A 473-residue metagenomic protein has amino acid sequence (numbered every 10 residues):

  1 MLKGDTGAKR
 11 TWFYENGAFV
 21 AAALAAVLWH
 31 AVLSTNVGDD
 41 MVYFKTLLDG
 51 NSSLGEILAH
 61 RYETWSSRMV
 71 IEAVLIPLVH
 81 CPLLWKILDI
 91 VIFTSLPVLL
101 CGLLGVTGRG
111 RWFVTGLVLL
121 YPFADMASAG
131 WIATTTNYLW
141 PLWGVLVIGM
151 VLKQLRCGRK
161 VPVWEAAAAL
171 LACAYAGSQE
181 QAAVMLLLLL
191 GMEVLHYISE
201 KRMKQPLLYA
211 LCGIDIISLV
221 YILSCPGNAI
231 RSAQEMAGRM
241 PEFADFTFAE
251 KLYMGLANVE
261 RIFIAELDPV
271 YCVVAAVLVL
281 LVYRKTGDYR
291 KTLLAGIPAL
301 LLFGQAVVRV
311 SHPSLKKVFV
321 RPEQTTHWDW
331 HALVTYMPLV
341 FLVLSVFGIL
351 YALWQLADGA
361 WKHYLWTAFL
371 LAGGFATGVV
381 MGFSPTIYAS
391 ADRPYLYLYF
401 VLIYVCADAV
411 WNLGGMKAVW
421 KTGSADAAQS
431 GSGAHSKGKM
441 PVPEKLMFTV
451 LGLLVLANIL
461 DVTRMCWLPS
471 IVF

Functional and structural regions predicted by a protein language model:
M1-V27: Start-transfer (signal-anchor) and selected internal transmembrane alpha helices of multi-pass inner/ER membrane
H30-H80, L84, Q181-M185, I198-L353 (+2 more regions): Transmembrane catalytic cores of multi-pass membrane glycosyltransferases and polysaccharide-assembly enzymes
I87-W112, V147: Transmembrane-helix motifs of polytopic, lipid-linked glycan transferases
V98-G102, V147-Q154, L186-Y197, V277-V282 (+2 more regions): Transmembrane alpha-helices and membrane-interface helical segments of multi-pass integral membrane enzymes
T115-K153, W330-Y351, G378-C406: Membrane-interface micro-motifs in multi-pass membrane enzymes
Q154-A174, P206-A210: Short hydrophobic alpha-helices at membrane interfaces in multi-pass membrane enzymes
V163-G191: Membrane-interface alpha helices of multi-pass inner-membrane proteins
A295-A299, L350, W354-L371, F375 (+1 more regions): Signature aromatic-anchored transmembrane alpha helix within multi-pass, membrane-resident enzymes that catalyze glycan
